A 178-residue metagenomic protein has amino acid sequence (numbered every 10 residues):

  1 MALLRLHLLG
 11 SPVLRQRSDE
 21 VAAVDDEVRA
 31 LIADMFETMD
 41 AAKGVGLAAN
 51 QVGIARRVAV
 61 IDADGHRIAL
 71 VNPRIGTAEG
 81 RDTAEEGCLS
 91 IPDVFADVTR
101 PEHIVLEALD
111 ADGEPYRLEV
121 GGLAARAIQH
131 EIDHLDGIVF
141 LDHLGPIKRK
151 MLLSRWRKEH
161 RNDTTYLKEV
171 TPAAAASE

Functional and structural regions predicted by a protein language model:
M1-E178: Positively charged
